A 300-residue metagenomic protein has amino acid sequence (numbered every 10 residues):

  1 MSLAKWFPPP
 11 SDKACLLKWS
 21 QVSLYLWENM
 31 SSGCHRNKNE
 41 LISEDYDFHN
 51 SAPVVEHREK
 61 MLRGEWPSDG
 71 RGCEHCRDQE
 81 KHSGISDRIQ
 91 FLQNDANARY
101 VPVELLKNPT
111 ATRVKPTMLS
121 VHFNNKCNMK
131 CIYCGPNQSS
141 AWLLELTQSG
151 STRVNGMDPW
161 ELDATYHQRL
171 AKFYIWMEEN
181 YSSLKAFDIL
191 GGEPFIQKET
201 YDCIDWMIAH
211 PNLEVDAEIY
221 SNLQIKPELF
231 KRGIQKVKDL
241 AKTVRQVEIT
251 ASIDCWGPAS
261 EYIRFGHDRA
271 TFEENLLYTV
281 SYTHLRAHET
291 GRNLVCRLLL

Functional and structural regions predicted by a protein language model:
S2-N94: Accessory C-terminal segments flanking Radical SAM cores
L16-S31, N108-N137, K185-D188: N-terminal pre-triad scaffold of radical SAM enzymes
R77-Q79, C134-S140: Detector for the c-type heme attachment site
S83-T117, C127-M129, G150: Recognition helices and adjacent regulatory flanks at domain boundaries
P116-K126, N137-Q168, S182-Q197, H210-K231 (+2 more regions): Core AdoMet radical
Y174, I204, I234-V237, E273-V280: Generic structural signal for well-ordered alpha-helices, preferentially at hydrophobic/aromatic core positions
T283-T290: Conserved small/polar residues in nucleotide/adenosyl-binding loops
V295-L300: Hydrophobic alpha-helical segments, chiefly the membrane-spanning helices and signal/signal-anchor peptides
